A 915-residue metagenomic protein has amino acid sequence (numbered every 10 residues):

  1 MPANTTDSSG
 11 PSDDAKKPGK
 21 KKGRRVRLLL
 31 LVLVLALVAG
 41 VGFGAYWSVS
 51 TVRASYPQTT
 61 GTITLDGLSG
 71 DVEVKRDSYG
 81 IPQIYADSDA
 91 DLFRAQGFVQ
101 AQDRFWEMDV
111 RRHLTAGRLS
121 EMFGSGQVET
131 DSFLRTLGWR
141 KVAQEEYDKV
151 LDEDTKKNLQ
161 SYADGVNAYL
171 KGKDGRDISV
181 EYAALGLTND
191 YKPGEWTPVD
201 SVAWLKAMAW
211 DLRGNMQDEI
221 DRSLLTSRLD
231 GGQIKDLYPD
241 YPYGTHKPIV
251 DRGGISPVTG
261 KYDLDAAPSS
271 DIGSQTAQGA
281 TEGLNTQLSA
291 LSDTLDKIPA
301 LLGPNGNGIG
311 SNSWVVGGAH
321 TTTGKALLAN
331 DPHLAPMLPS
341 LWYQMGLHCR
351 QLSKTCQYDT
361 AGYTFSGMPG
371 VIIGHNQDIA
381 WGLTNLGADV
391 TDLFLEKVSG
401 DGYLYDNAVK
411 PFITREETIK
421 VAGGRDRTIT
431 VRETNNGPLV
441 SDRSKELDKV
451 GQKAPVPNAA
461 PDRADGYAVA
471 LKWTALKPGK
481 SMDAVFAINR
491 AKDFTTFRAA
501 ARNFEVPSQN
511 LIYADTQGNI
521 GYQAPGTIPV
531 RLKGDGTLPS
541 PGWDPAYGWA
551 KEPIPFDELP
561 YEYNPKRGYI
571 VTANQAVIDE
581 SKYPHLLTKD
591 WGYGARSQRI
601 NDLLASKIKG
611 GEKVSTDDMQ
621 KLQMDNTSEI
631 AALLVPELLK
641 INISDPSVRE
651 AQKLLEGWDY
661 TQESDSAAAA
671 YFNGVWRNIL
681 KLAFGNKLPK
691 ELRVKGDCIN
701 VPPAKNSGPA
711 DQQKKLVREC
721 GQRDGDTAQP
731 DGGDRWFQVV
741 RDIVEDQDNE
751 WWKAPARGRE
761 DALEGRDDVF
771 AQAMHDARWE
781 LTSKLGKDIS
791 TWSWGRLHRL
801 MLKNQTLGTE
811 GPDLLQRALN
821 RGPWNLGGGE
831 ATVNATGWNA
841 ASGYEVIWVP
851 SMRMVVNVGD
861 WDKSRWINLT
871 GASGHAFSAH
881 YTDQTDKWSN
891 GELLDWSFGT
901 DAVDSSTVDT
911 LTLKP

Functional and structural regions predicted by a protein language model:
M1-V26, F412: Terminal targeting segments of Actinobacterial cell-envelope proteins
P2-G10, L30-V32, A36-L327, P332 (+3 more regions): Substrate-recognition/specificity elements adjacent to catalytic centers across diverse enzyme folds
V52, L284-Q287, L586-R649, R757-P915: Terminal end segments
L92-Q96, F133, K141-K157, K472 (+6 more regions): Second-shell loop/turn segments in exported
T115, W139, T155-G165, L338 (+6 more regions): Stable alpha-helical elements in mature extracytoplasmic
S353-N435, F486-I488: Compact, glycine/acidic-enriched structural inserts
N503-K607, T661-A667, V675-L688, L692: Hydrophobic alpha-helical segments
F672-R778: Charged, long alpha-helical assembly modules
